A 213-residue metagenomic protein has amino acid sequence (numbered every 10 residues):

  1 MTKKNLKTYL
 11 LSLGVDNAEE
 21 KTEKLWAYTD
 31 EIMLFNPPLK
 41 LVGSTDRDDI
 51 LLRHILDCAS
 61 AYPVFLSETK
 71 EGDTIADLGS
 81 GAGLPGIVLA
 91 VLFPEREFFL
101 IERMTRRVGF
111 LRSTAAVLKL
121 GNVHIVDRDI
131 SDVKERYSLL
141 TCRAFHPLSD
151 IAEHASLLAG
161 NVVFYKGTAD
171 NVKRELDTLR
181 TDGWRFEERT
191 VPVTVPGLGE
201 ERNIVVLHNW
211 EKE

Functional and structural regions predicted by a protein language model:
T2-K70, R106-G121: Class I SAM-dependent transferase core
I32, L89, L207: Residue-level signal for inorganic ion chemistry
D57, D77, E102: Acidic active-site catalytic centers that drive phospho-/nucleotidyl reactions and related ester hydrolyses
E68-E71, V133-E135: Glycine-rich phosphate-binding loop signature in dinucleotide/nucleotide-binding domains
E71-G81: Conserved class I S-adenosyl-L-methionine
A82-E95: Conserved SAM-binding loop of SAM-dependent methyltransferases across substrates and taxa, primarily the Class I
E95-E213: S-adenosylmethionine
